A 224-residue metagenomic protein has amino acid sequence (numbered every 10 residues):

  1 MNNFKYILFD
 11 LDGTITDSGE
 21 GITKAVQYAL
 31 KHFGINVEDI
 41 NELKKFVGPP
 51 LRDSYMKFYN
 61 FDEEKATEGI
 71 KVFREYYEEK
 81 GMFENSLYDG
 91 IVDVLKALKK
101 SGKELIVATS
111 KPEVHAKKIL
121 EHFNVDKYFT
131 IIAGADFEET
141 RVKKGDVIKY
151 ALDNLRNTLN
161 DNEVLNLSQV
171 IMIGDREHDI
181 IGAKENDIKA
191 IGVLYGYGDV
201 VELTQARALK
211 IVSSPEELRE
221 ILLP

Functional and structural regions predicted by a protein language model:
M1-K45, Y59: Active-site neighborhood of HAD-like aspartate-dependent phosphohydrolases
V26, V94-L120, F129: Substrate-recognition element of Asp-dependent hydrolases with the DxDx(T/V) motif
A29-L30, P50-E63, I119, V147-L155: Helix-loop "lid/cap" segments that line or gate small-molecule binding pockets
M56-D93, S101: Metal-dependent phosphoesterase signature
V114-I171, E177-E185, V200: Substrate-recognition "cap/lid" segment bordering the active-site pocket of phosphatases
N124-I132, E202-L222: Structural recognition of alpha->loop->beta junctions
M172-V212: Acidic, Mg2+-coordinating phosphoryl-transfer loop and its flanking beta/alpha structural elements, shared across
